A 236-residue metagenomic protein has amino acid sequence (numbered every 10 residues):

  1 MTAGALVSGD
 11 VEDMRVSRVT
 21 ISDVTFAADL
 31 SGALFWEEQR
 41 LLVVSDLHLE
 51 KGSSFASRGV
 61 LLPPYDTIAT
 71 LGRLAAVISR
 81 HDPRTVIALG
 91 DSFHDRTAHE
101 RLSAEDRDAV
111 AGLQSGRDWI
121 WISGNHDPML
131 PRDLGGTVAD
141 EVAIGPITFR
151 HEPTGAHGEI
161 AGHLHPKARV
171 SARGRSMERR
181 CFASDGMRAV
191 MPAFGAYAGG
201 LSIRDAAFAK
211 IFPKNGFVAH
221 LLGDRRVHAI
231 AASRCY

Functional and structural regions predicted by a protein language model:
M1-Y236: Extended recognition/assembly regions associated with phosphoester-bond processing machinery
